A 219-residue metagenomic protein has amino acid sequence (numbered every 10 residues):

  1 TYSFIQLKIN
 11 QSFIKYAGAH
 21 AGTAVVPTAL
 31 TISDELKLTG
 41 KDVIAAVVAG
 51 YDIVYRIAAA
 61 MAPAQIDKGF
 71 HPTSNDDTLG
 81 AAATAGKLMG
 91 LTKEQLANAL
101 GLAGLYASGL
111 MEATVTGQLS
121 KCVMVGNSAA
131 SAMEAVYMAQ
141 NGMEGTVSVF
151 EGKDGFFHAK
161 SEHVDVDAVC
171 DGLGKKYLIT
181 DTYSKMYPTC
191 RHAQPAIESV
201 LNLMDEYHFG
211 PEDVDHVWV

Functional and structural regions predicted by a protein language model:
T1-T180: N-terminal core-entry segment
G172-W218: A conserved active-site cap/scaffold subdomain adjacent to cofactor or substrate pockets
